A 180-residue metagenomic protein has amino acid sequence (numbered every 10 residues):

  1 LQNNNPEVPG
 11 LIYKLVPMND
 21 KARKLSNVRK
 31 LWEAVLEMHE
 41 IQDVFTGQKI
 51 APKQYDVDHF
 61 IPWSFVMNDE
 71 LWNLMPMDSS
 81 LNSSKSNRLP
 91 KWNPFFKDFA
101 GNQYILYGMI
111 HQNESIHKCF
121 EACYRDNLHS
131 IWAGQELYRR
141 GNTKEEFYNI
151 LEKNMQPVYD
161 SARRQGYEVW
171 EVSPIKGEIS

Functional and structural regions predicted by a protein language model:
L1-P6, F95-I110, L151-Y159: Charged, low-complexity, helix-prone segments enriched in Lys/Glu/Asp/Gln
L1-P6, S64-V66, I116: Short intrinsically disordered, low-complexity coil segments enriched in acidic
L1-V44: Short, charged surface segments at domain edges that flank catalytic/cofactor-binding sites
W32-L36, I50, D98-Q103, F120 (+1 more regions): Generic hydrophobic, helix-prone segments enriched in Leu/Val/Ile
G47-P76, S84-D98: Histidine-centered nuclease catalytic patch
S79: Long, His/Glu/Asp-enriched segments that create or flank divalent metal/ion-associated functional microenvironments
N82-E146: C-terminal hydrophobic structural anchor segments that stabilize assembly/packing rather than catalytic chemistry
R125-S180: C-terminal, charged low-complexity interaction regions
